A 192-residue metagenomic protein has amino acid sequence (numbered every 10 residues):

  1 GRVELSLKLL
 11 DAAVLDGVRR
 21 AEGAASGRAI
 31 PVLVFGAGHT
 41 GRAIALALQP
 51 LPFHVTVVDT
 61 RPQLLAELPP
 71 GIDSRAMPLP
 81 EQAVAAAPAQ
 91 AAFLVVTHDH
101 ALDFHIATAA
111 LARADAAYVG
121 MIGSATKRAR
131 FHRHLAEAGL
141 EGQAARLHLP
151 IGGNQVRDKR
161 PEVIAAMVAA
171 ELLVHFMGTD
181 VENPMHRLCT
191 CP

Functional and structural regions predicted by a protein language model:
G1-T60, A66-P70, A85, E171-P192: Segments forming oxygen-rich coordination pockets for charged ligands
P31, A91-F93, Y118: Structural motif
G38-H39, A101, T126: Residue-level detector of alpha-helix initiation sites
A45-A47, P69-P70, H105-T108, H132-H134: Short amphipathic alpha-helical segments
V58, T97, T108-H134: ADP-ribose/adenylate-binding Rossmann-like module
P69-P78: Active-site regions of enzymes building and remodeling cell-envelope glycoconjugates
P80-A89: Short amphipathic alpha-helix with an adjacent loop that forms part of the alpha/beta core around
I122-P192: Adenosine-phosphate binding glycine-rich loop
